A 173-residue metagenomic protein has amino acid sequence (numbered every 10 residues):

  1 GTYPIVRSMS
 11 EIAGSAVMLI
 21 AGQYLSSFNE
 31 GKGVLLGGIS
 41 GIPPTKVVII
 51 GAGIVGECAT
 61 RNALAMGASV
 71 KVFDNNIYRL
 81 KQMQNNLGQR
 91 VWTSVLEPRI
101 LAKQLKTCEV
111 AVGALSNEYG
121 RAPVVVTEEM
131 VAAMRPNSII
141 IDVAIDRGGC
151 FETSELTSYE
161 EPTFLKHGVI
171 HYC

Functional and structural regions predicted by a protein language model:
G1-P4, S8, L25, N29 (+5 more regions): Rossmann-like dinucleotide/flavin-binding elements
G1-T45, C173: Glycine/serine-rich phosphate-binding loop and adjoining beta1-alpha1 elements at the start of nucleotide-handling
G1-V6, A122-C173: Rossmann-fold NAD(P)-binding glycine/threonine-rich loop
V6-E11, G88-W92, T157-E160: Short, hinge-like loop/turn segments at secondary-structure boundaries
R7, E11, V70-F73, S94 (+1 more regions): Hydrophobic alpha-helical scaffolding
S27-G33, V91-L96, Y119-V125, S154-L156: Short gly/ser/thr-rich secondary-structure transition/capping motifs
G31-G113: Glycine-rich phosphate/diphosphate-binding loop of Rossmann-like nucleotide-binding domains
E97, L115-Y119, A144-I145: Short glycine-/small-residue-rich Rossmann-like dinucleotide-binding loops
